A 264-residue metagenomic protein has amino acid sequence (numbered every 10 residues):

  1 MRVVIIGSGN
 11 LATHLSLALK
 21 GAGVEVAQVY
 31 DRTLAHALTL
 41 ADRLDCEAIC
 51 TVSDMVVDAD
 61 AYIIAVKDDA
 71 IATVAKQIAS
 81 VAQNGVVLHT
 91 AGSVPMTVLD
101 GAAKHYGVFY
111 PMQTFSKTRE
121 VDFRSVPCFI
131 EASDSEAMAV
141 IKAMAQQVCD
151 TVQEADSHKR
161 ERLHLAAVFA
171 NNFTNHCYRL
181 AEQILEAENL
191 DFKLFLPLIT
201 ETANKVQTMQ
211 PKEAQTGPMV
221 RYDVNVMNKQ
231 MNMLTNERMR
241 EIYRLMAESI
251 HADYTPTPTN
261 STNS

Functional and structural regions predicted by a protein language model:
M1, V24-Q28, D58-Y62, A82-V87 (+1 more regions): Short active-site oxyanion
M1-T51: NAD(P)+-binding Rossmann beta1-loop-alpha1 motif at the extreme N-terminus of oxidoreductases
T13, L17-G21, D42, K76 (+3 more regions): Short, well-ordered alpha-helices that flank and scaffold nucleotide-derived cofactor binding pockets
V24-E25, K104, D150, L190: Short phosphate-binding/catalytic loops that engage adenosine nucleotides
L34-L38, D42-E120: Rossmann-like NAD(P)(H) cofactor-binding subdomain of soluble oxidoreductases
H36, L40-R43, E120-R162, A170-Q207 (+1 more regions): Internal alpha-helical scaffold of NAD(P)-dependent oxidoreductase catalytic cores
E186, T200-P258: Interdomain hinge/lid region at the active-site interface of Rossmann-like NAD(P)-dependent oxidoreductases
